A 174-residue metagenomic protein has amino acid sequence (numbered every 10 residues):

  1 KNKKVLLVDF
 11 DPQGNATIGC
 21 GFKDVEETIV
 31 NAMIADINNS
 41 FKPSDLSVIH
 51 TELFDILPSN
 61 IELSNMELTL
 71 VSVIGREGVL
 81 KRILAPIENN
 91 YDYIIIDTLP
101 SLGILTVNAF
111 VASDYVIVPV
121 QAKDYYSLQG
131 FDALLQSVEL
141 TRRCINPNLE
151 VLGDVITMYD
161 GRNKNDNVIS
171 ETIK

Functional and structural regions predicted by a protein language model:
K1-K174: P-loop NTP-binding core
